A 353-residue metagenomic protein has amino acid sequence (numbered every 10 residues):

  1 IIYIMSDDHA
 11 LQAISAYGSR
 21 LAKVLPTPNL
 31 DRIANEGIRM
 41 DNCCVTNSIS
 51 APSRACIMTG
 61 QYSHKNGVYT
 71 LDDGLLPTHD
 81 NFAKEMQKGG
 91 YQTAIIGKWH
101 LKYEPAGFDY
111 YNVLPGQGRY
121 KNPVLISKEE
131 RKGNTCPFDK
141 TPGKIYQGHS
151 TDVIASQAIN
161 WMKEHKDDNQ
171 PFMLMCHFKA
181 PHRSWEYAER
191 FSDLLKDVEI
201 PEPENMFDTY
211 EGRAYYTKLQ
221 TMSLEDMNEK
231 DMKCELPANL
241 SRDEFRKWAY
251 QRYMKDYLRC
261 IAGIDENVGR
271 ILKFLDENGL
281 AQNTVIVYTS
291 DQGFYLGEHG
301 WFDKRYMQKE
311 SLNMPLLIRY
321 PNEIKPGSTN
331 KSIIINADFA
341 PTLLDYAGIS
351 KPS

Functional and structural regions predicted by a protein language model:
I1-S353: Formylglycine-dependent sulfatase
